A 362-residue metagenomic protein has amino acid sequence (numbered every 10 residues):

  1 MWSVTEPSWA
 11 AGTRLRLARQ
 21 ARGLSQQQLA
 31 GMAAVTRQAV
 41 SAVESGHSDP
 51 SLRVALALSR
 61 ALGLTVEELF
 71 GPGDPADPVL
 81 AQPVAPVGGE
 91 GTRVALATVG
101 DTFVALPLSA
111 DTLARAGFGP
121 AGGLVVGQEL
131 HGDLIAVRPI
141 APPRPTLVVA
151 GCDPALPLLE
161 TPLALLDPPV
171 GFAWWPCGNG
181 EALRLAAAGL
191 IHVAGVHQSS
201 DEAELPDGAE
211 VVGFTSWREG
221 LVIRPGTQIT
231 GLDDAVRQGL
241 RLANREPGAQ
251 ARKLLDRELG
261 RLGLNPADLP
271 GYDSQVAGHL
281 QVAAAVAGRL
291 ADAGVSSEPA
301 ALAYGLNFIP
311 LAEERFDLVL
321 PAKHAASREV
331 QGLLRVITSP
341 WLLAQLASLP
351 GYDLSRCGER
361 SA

Functional and structural regions predicted by a protein language model:
W2-Q20, S25-Q28, V35-E181, D207 (+1 more regions): N-terminal hydrophobic or amphipathic helices and topogenic motifs
L158-P169, D233, R245-Y272: Ligand-binding cleft/hinge of the Venus flytrap
V170-G178, P266-H279: Short beta-strand-to-loop elements that line the ligand-binding cleft of bilobed periplasmic-binding protein-like
G180-A194, Q275-A291: Short helices/loops that flank or line small-molecule/ion binding pockets
E181-R218: Short beta-strand-centered segments that line the small-molecule binding cleft or hinge of alpha/beta clamshell
G195-L205, A283-A312: A ligand-binding cleft/hinge motif common to bilobed small-molecule-binding domains
G213-G220, L306-R335, L354-S361: Periplasmic-binding protein-like
I223-L242: Flexible hinge/capping segments at coil-to-helix
